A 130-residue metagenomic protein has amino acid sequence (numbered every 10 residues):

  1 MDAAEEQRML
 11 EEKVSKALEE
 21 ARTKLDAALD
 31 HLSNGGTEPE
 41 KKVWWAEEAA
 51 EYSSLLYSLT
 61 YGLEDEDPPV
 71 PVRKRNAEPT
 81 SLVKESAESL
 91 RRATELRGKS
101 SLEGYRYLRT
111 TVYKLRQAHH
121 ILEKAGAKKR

Functional and structural regions predicted by a protein language model:
M1-D2, L63, D67, G126-R130: Short intrinsically disordered terminal tails
D2-S53, V112, R116: Short terminal alpha-helical segments
L10, E38-K42, R75, S100-Y107: Residue-level recognition of alpha-helical structural elements
K24-A28, L59, S86-S89, A93: Non-transmembrane amphipathic alpha-helical segments
N34, K41, S58, G62-D65 (+3 more regions): Heptad-repeat coiled-coil alpha-helices
L55-T80: Short, solvent-exposed, charged loop/turn and helix-capping segments that join or cap alpha-helices on peripheral
S81-R130: Amphipathic alpha-helical binding modules
